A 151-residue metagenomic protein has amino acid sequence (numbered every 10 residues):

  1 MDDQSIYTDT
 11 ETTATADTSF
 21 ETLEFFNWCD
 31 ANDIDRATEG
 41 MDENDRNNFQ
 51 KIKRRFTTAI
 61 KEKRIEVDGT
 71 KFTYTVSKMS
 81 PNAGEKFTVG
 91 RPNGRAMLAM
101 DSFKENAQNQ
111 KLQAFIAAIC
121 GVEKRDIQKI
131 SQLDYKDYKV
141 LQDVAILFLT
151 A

Functional and structural regions predicted by a protein language model:
M1-A151: Short, surface-exposed, charged amphipathic helix/loop patches that serve as local interaction elements
